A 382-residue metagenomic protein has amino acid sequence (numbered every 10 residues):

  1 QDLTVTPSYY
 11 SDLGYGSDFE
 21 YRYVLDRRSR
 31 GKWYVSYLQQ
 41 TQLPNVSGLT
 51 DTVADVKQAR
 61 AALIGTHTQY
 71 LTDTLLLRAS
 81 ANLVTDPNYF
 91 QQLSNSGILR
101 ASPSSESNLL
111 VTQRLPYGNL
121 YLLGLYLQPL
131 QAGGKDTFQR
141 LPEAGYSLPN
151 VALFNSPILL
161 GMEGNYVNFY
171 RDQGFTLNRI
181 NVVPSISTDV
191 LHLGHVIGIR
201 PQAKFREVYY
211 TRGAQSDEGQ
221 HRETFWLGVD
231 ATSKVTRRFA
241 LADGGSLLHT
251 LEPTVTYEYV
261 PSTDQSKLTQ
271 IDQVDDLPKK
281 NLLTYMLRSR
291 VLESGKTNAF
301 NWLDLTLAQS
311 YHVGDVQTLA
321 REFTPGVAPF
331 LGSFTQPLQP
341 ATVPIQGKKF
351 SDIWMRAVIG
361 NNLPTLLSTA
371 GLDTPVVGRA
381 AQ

Functional and structural regions predicted by a protein language model:
Q1-Q382: Outer-membrane beta-barrel proteins and related beta-barrel translocases across Gram-negative bacteria
